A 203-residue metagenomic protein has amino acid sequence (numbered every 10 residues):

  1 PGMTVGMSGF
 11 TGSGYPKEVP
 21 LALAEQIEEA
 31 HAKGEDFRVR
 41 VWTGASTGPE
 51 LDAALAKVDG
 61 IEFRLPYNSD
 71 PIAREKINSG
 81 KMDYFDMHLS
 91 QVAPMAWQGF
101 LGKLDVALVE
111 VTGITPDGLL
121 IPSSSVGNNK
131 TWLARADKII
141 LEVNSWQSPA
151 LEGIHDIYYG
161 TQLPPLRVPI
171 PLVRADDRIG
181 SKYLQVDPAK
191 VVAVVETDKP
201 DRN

Functional and structural regions predicted by a protein language model:
P1-N203: Conserved alpha/beta enzyme-core scaffold
